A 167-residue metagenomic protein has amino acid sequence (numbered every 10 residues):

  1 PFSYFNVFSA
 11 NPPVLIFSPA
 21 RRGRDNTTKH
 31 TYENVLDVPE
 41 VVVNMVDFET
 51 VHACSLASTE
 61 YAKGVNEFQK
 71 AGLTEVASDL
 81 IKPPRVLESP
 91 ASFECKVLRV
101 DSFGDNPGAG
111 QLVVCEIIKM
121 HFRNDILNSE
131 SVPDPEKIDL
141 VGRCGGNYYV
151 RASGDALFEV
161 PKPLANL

Functional and structural regions predicted by a protein language model:
P1-L167: Basic, polyanion-binding surface patches
